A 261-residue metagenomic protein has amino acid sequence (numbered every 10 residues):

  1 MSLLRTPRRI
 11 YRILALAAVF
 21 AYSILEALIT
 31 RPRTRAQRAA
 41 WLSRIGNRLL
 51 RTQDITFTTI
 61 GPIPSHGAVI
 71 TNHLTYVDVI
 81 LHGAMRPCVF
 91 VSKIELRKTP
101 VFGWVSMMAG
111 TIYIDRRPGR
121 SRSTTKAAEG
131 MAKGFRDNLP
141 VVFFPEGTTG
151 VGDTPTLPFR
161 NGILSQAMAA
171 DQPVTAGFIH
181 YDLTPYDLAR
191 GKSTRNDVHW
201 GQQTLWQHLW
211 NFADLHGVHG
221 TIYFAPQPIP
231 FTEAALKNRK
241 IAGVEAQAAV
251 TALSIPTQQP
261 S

Functional and structural regions predicted by a protein language model:
M1-T59, W104-A109: A transmembrane-helix-recognition feature enriched in membrane-embedded lipid enzymes and envelope glyco-/phospholipid
S23-P32, G67-S121: Catalytic core of membrane glycerolipid acyltransferases/transacylases, capturing the structured, soluble-facing
L49-L50, G83, S106, G134 (+1 more regions): A generic structural signal for well-ordered alpha-helical segments
H66-A68, N138-F144, P173, T221: Residue-level preference for the first positions of well-ordered beta-strands
F102-G103, D153-K237: A cross-family acyltransferase "interaction/gating" segment
E129-V141, P145-F159, L164: Soluble extracytoplasmic domains of inner/organellar membrane proteins
T232-Q258: C-terminal/domain-terminus segments
